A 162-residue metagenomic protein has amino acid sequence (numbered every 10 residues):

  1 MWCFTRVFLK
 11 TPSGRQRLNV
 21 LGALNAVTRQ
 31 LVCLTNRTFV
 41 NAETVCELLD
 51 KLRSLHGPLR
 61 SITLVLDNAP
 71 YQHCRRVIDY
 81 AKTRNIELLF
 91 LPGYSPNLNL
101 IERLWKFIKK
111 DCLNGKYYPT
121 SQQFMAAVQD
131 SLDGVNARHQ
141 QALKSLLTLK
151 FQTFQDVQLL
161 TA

Functional and structural regions predicted by a protein language model:
M1-C3, K82-T83, K106-K109: Short, hinge-like loop/turn segments at secondary-structure boundaries
M1-D50, L149-T161: Extended, low-complexity cationic-aromatic segments
R6-S13, T83-L100, Y117: RNase H-like polynucleotidyl transferase catalytic core
R15, V40-E47, R76, R103 (+3 more regions): Generic recognition of short, well-ordered alpha-helical interface segments
T38, Y80-A81, C112, Q122: Residues in and immediately flanking transmembrane alpha helices
E43-L91: RNase H-like DDE/DDD metal-dependent nuclease/strand-transfer catalytic core used by mobile genetic elements
L66-N68, R75, L89-L113, S121-F124: RNase H-like two-metal-ion nuclease catalytic core shared by retroviral integrases and related mobile-element nucleases
E102-A162: C-terminal anion-handling pockets and recognition modules
